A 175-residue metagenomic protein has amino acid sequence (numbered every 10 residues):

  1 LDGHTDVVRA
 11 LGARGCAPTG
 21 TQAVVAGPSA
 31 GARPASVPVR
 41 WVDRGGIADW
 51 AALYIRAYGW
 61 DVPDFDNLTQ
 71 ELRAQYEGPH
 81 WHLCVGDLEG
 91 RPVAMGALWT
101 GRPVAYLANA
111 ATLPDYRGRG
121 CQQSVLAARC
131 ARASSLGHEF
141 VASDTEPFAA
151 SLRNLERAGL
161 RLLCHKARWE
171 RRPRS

Functional and structural regions predicted by a protein language model:
L1, A133-E146: Conserved GNAT acetyl-CoA-binding A-motif
L1-I47, A51, A149-S151, C164-R172: Acyl-donor-binding surface of acyltransferase catalytic domains
A17, P103, E139, R161: Short acidic/polar active-site loop segments enriched in Thr and Asp
Q22, G31-R73, R91, Y106 (+1 more regions): Short amphipathic alpha-helix that is part of the acyltransferase structural core
P63-P114, C164: A conserved beta-strand-loop-helix scaffold within acyl/acetyltransferase catalytic domains
T112-P114, G118-S135, R157: Conserved acetyl-CoA-binding loop-helix of GNAT-fold acetyltransferases
G118, Q123, N154-S175: Extended non-membrane alpha-helical scaffolds
